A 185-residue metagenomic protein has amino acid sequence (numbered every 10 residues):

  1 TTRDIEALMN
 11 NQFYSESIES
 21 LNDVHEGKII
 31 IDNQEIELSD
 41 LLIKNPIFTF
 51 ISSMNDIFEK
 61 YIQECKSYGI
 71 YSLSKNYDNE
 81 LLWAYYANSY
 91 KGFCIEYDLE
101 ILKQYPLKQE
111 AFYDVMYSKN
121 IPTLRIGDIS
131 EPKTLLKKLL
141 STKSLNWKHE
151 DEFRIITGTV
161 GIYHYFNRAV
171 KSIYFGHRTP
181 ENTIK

Functional and structural regions predicted by a protein language model:
T1-K185: Partner-binding and oligomerization surfaces adjacent to conserved cores of proteins that assemble macromolecular
